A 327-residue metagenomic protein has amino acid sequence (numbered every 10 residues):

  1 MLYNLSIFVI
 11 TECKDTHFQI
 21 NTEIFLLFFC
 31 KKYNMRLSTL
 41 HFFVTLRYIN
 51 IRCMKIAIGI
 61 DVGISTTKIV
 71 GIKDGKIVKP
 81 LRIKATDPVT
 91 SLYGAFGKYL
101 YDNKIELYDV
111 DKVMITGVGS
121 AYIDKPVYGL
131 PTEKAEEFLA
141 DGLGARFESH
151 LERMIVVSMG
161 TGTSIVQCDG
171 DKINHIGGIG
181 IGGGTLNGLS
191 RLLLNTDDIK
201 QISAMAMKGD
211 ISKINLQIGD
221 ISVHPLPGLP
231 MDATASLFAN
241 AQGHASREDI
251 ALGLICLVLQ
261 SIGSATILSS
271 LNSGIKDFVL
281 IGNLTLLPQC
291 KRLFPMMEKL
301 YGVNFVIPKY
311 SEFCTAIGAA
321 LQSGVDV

Functional and structural regions predicted by a protein language model:
I56-G94, I173: Short glycine-rich, Thr/Ser-proximal phosphate-binding strand/loop in the N-terminal lobe of ATP-dependent enzymes
R82-A85, Y101-E137, G170-H175: Short beta-strand-loop/turn "lid" adjacent to the catalytic site in phosphate-handling enzymes
I115-A121, L268-M297, E312: Glycine-rich phosphate-binding loops at beta-strand->alpha-helix junctions
I123-V157, G162-K172, I317-S323: Conserved phosphate-binding catalytic cores of ATP/NTP-utilizing and phosphoryl-transfer enzymes
T132-F138, P295-I317: Conserved phosphate-binding/catalytic loops in two-lobed NTP-binding clefts
L143-E148, L186-S190, F305-V327: Glycine-rich phosphate-binding/hydrolytic loop that grips phosphoryl groups
D171-L226: Glycine-rich phosphate-binding loop plus the immediately following alpha-helix
P227-D277: Adenine-nucleotide phosphate-binding core of ATP-dependent small-molecule kinases
